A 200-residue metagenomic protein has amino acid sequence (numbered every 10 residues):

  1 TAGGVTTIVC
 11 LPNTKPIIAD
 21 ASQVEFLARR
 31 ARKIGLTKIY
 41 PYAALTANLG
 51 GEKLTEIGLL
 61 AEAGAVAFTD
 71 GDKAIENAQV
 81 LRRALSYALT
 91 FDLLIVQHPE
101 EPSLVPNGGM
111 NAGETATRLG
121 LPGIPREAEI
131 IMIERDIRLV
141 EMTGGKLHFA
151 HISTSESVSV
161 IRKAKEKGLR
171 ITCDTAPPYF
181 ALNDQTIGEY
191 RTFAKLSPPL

Functional and structural regions predicted by a protein language model:
T1-K38, A47-V66, Q79-R82, S86-L89 (+1 more regions): Alpha-helical scaffold segments that flank or form the walls of functional sites
L11-T14, I39-P41, L119-G120, G144: N-terminal start-of-chain detector that recognizes signal peptides and the immediate post-cleavage beginning
P12-I17, A43-T46, D72-A74, H151-I152: Conserved short loop/turn motifs at secondary-structure junctions
L54-L200: Histidine/acidic residue-rich metal-binding segments in metalloenzymes
